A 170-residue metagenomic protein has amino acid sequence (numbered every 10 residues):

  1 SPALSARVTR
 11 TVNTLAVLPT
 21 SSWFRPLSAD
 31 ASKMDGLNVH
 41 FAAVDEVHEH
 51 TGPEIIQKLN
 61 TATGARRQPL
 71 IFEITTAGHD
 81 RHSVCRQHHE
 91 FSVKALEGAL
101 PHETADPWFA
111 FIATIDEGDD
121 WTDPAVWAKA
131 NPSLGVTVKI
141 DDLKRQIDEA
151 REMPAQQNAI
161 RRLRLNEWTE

Functional and structural regions predicted by a protein language model:
S1-H40: Inter-Walker segment of RecA-like/P-loop motor cores
W23, M34, A42, I55-K58 (+1 more regions): Residues in flexible loops and secondary-structure boundaries
S32-K33, H50, D80: Glycine-rich nucleotide phosphate-binding loop and flanking beta-alpha elements of Rossmann-like dinucleotide-binding
F41-A43, F72: Structural motif
D45-E49: Walker B catalytic acidic pair
P53-E170: Non-catalytic, compositionally simple segments
